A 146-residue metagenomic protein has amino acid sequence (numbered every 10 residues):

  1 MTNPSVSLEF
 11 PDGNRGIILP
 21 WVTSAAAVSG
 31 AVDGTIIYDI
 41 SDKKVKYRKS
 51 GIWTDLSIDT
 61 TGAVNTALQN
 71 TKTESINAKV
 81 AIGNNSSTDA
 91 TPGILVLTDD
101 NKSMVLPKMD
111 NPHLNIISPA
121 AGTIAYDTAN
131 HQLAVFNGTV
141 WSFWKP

Functional and structural regions predicted by a protein language model:
M1-A134, T139-P146: C-terminal trimerization/auto-chaperone modules of long, extracellular attachment fibers and adhesins
